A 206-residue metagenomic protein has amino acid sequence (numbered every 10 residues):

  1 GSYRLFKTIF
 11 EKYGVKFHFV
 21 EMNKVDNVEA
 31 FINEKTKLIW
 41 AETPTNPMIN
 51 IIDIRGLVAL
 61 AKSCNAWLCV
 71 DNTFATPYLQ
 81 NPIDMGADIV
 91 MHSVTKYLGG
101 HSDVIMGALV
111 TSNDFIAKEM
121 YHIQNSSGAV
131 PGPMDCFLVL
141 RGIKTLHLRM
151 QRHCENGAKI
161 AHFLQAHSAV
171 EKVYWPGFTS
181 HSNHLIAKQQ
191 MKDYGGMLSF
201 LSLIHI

Functional and structural regions predicted by a protein language model:
G1-A169, Y174: Conserved PLP-enzyme active-site core in the AAT-like
V110, S199-L201: Short hydrophobic/aromatic beta-strand micro-patches that form the beta-sheet surface supporting nucleotide- or nucleic
A158, Y174-S199: Conserved glycine-rich beta-strand-loop-beta hairpin in the small C-terminal domain of fold type I
I204-I206: Conserved small/polar residues in nucleotide/adenosyl-binding loops
